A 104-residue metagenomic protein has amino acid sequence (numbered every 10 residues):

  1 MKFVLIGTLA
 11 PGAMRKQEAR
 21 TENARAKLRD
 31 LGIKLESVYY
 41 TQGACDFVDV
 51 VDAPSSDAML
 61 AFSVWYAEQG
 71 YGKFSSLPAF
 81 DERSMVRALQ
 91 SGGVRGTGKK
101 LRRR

Functional and structural regions predicted by a protein language model:
M1-D30, K34, Q42-C45, A79-R104: Short S/T/G/P-rich N-terminal loop/turn motif that feeds into the first structured element of a domain
V4-G7, Y39-V64: Short, well-ordered beta-strand segments in beta-rich or mixed alpha/beta enzyme and ligand-binding folds
L35-V38, F74-S76: Generic structural signal for residues in well-ordered beta-strands
F47-V48, K73-F74, A88: Amphipathic alpha-helical interaction segments
A53-S84: An amphipathic, aromatic/His-enriched active-site/gating alpha helix that lines ligand/cofactor pockets
